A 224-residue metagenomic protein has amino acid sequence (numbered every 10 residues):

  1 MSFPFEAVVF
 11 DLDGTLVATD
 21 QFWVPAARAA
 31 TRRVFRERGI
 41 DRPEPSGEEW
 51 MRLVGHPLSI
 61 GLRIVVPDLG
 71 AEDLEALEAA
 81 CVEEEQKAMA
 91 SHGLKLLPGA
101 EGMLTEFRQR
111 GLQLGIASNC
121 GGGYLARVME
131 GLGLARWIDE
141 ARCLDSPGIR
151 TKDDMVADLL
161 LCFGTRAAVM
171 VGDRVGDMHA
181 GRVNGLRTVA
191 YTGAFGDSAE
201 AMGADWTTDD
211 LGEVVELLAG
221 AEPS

Functional and structural regions predicted by a protein language model:
S2-F3, Q109-L112, C162-R166, A221-E222: Glycine-rich phosphate-binding loop signature in dinucleotide/nucleotide-binding domains
F3-P98: N-terminal helical cap/lid subdomain that shapes the substrate entry/recognition surface in HAD-like hydrolases
P4, K87-I116, A126, D153: Short, acidic loop-to-helix structural element flanking the phosphoryl-transfer center in phosphate-processing enzymes
T15, S118-C120: Conserved phosphate-coupling serine/threonine residues in phosphotransfer and NTP-handling enzymes
G47-W50, L134-R150: A short, structured active-site edge motif that brings together acidic residues
E101-R108, L160, M178-R182: Surface-exposed amphipathic alpha-helices with a cationic face
T151-M178: Conserved Lys-Pro-Asp/Glu-containing loop-to-beta segment of HAD-superfamily phosphomonoesterases, centered on
M170-T208: Acidic, Mg2+-coordinating phosphoryl-transfer loop and its flanking beta/alpha structural elements, shared across
